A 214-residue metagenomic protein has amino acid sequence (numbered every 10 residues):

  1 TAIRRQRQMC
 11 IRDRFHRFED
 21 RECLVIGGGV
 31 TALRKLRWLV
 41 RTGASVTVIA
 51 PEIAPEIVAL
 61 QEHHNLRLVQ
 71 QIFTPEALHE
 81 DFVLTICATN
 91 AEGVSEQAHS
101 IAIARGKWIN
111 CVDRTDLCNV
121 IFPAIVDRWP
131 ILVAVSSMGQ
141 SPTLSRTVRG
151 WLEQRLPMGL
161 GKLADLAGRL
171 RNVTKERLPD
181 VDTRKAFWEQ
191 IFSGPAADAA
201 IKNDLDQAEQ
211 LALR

Functional and structural regions predicted by a protein language model:
T1-I11: Single conserved hydrophobic/aromatic residue that forms the stacking wall/gate of nucleotide- or nucleobase-binding
R14-V40, L166-T174, R184: Glycine-rich adenosine-cofactor-binding loop
G29-T31, E92-G93, G139: Residue-level detector of alpha-helix initiation sites
R34, T42-L60: NAD(P)-binding Rossmann-fold cofactor-contacting core
Q71-P75: Conserved SAM/SAH-binding loop
L84-T89, S95-F122: ADP-ribose/adenylate-binding Rossmann-like module
G139-R214: An accessory alpha-helical subdomain
